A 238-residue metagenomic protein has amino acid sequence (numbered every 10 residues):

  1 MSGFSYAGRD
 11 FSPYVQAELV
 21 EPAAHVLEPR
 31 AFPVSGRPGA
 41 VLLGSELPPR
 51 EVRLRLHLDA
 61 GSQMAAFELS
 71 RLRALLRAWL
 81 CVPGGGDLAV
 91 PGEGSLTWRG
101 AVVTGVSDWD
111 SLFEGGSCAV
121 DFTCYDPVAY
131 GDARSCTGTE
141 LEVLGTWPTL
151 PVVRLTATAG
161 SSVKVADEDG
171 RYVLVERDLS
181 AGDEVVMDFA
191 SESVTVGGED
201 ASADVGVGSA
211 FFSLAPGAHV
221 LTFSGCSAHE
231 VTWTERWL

Functional and structural regions predicted by a protein language model:
M1-P33: Polar/acidic, low-complexity leader/linker segments enriched in S/T/G and N/D
F11-Q16, T97-T104, Y172-D178, S202-V207: Short amphipathic beta-strand/extended segments with alternating polar/hydrophobic composition
F32, R37-M64, E114-P127, H219: Oligomerization/assembly interface segments of phage tail-like spikes and tubes
E46-R50, L80-V82, L112-E114, G145-W147 (+1 more regions): Solvent-exposed loop and beta-edge segments used for protein-protein assembly and interaction
D59-R71, D178-S180: Intrinsically disordered, low-complexity coil segments
E68-C81: Short amphipathic alpha-helices in soluble, non-transmembrane regions that often serve as interface/regulatory elements
V82-V128: Short beta-strand and beta-hairpin "edge-sheet" elements
V128-L238: Intrinsically disordered, low-complexity segments enriched in serine, threonine, and glycine
